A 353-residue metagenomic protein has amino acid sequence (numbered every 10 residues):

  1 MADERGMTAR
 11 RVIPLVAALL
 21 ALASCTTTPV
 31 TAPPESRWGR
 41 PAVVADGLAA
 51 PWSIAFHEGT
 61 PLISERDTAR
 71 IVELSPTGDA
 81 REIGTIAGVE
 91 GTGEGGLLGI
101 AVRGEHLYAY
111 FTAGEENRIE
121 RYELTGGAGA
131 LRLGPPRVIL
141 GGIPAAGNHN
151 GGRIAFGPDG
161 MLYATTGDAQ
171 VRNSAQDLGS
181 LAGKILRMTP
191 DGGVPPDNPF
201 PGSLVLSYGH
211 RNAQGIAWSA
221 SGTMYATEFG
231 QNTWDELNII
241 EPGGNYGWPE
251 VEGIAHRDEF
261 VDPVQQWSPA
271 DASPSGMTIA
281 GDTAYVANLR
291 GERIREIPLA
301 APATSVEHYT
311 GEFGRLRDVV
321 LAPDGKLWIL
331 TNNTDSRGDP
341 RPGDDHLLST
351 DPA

Functional and structural regions predicted by a protein language model:
M1-E4, A45: Polybasic, low-complexity intrinsically disordered segments
D3-T31: Secretory targeting and sorting signals
T26-V171, T223-G230, D271-Y309, D318-A353: Acidic, Gly/Ser/Thr-rich repeat motifs that build Ca2+-stabilized beta-propeller blades
R81-T92, P135-N150, P190-Y208, G244-P269 (+1 more regions): Surface-exposed loop and turn segments in beta-propeller and other repeat-based domains that flank or scaffold
I119-E123, A213-G222, G243: Short, electropositive alpha-helical surface patch
Y122-L131, L186-P195, I240-W248, E252 (+2 more regions): Short loop/turn segments immediately following beta-strands, especially the blade-tip and inter-blade linker loops
Q176-S221: Loop-centered beta-sheet repeat module
